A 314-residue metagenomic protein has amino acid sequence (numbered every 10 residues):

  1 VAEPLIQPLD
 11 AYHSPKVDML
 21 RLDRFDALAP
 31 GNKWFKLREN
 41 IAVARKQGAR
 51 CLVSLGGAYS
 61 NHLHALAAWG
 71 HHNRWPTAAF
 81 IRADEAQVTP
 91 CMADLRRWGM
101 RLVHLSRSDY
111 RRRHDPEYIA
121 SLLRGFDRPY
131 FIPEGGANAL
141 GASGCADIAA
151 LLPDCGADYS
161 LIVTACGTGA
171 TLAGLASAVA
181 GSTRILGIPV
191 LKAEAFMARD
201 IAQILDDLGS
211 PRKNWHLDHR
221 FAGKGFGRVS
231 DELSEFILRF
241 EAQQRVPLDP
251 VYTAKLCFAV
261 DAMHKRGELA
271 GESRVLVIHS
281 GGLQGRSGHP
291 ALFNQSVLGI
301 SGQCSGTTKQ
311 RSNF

Functional and structural regions predicted by a protein language model:
V1-C304, K309-F314: PLP-dependent amino-acid enzyme catalytic core
